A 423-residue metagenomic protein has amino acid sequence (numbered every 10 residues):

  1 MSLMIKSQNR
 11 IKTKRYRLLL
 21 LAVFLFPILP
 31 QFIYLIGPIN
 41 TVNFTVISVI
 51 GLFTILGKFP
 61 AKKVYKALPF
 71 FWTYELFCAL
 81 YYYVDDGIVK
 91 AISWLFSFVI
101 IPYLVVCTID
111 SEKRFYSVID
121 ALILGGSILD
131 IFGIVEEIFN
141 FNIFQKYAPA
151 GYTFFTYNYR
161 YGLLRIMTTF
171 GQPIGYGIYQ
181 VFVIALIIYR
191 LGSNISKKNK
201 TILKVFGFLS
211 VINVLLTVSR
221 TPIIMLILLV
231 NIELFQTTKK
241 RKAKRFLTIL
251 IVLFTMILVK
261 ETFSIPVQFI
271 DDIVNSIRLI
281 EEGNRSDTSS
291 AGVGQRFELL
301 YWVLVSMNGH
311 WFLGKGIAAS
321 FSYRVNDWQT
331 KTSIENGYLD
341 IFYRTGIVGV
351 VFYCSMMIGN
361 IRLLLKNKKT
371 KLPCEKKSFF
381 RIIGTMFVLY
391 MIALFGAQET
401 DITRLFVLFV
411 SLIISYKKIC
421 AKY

Functional and structural regions predicted by a protein language model:
M1-K58, L76-Y81, Y390-I392, F406-L408: N-terminal signal-anchor transmembrane segment
L29, R160, E282-T345, K369: Long extracytoplasmic/lumenal interhelical loops at the membrane interface of multi-pass membrane proteins
I47-I50, I227, F380-Y423: Transmembrane alpha-helices of multi-pass inner-membrane enzymes
K66, L191, K197-T201, S210 (+3 more regions): Hydrophobic transmembrane alpha-helices and their immediate junctions
P69-T73, D85-C107, D120-G126: Aromatic-anchored transmembrane helix interface
L76, I119-A148, N158-Y161, T168-Q236: Alpha-helical transmembrane segments of multi-pass inner-membrane proteins
E137-N140, T217, T237-R285, L304-G309: A membrane-periplasm/extracellular boundary helix in multi-pass inner-membrane enzymes that assemble envelope glycans
M167-T168, Q172-I174, V211-N213, Y301 (+4 more regions): A conserved mid-to-late transmembrane alpha helix and its immediate loop/hinge that forms the functional core
